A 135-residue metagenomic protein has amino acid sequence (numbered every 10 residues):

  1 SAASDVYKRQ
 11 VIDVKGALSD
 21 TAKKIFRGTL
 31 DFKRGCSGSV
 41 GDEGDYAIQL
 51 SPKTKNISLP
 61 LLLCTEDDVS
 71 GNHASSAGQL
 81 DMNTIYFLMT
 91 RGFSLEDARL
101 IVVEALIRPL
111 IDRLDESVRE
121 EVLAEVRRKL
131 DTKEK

Functional and structural regions predicted by a protein language model:
S1-Y86, T90-F93, I107-P109, L114-K135: Conserved beta-strand/loop scaffold segments within soluble protein domains that form the structured core and edges
